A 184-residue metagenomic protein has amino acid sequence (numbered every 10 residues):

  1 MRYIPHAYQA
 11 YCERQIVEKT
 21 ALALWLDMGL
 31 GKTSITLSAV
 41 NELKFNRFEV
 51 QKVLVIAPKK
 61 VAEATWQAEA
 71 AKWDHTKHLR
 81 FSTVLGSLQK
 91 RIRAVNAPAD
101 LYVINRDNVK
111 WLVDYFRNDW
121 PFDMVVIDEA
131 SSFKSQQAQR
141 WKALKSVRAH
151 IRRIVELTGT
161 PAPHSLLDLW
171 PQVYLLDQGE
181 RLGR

Functional and structural regions predicted by a protein language model:
M1-K142, S146-R152, R181-R184: SF2 helicase/translocase NTPase motor core, specifically the RecA-like lobe 1 inter-motif segment between Walker
M28-G29, I151-L166, Y174: Conserved helicase ATPase motor motifs in RecA-like P-loop NTPase domains
L37, E69, S165-D177: PAPS/PAP-binding and catalytic site of the sulfotransferase fold
